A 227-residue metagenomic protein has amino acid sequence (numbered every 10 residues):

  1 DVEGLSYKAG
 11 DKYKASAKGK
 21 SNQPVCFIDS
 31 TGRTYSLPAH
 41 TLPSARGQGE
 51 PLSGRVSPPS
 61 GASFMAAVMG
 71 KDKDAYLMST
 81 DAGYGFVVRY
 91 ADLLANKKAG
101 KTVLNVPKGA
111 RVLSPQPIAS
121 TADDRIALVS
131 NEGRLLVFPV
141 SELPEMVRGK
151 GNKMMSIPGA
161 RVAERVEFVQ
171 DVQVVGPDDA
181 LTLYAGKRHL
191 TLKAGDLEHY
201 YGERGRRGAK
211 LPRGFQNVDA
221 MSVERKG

Functional and structural regions predicted by a protein language model:
D1-G227: Short, structured "edge-of-domain" segments at secondary-structure transitions
